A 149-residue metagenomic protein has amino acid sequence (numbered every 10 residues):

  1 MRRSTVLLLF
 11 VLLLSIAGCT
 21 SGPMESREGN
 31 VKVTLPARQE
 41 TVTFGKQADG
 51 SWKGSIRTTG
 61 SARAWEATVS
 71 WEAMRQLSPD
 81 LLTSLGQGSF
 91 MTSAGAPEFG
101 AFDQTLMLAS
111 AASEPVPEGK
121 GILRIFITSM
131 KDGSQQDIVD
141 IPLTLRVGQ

Functional and structural regions predicted by a protein language model:
M1-L7: Bacterial N-terminal signal peptides that target proteins for export
S15-G18: C-terminal motif of bacterial Sec signal peptides marking the signal peptidase cleavage site
S21: Short, conserved catalytic or interaction motifs in soluble domains
M24-Q149: Ser/Thr-rich low-complexity repeats and stalk/linker segments
